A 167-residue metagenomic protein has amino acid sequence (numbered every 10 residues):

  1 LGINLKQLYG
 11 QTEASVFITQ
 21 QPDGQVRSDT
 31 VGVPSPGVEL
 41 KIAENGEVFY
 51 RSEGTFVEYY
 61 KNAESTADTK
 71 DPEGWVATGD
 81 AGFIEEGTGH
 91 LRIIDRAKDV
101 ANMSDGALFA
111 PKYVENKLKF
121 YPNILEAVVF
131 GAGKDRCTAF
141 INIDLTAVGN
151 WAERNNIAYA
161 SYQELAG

Functional and structural regions predicted by a protein language model:
L1-V26, E39: Gly/Ser/Thr-rich phosphate-binding loop
L5, S28, G37-E39, A81 (+2 more regions): Generic recognition of flexible, low-complexity loop/linker segments
E13, R96, A132-R136: Short Gly/Ser/Thr- and Asp/Glu-enriched loop/turn motifs at secondary-structure junctions
V26-R27, L145-N150: Short, charged/polar, Gly/Pro-enriched secondary-structure boundary elements
S28, A63, W75, A107-E115 (+1 more regions): Amphipathic alpha-helical segments in well-structured domains
P34-M103, F120: Conserved ATP-binding/catalytic segment of the ANL
T55, H90-K119, V148-A166: Adenylate-forming
G79-A81, Y121-A147: C-terminal boundary motif of the adenylate-forming
